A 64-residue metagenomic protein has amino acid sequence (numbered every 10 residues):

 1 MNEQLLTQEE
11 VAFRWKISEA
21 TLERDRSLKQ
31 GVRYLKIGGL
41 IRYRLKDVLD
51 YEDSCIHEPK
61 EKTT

Functional and structural regions predicted by a protein language model:
M1-R24, R42, S54: Polyanion-binding surface elements
Y34-I41: Short Lys/Arg-enriched helix C-cap and helix-to-coil transition segments that create basic nucleic-acid-contact patches
K46-T64: A short, Lys/Arg-enriched interface patch at domain edges and termini
